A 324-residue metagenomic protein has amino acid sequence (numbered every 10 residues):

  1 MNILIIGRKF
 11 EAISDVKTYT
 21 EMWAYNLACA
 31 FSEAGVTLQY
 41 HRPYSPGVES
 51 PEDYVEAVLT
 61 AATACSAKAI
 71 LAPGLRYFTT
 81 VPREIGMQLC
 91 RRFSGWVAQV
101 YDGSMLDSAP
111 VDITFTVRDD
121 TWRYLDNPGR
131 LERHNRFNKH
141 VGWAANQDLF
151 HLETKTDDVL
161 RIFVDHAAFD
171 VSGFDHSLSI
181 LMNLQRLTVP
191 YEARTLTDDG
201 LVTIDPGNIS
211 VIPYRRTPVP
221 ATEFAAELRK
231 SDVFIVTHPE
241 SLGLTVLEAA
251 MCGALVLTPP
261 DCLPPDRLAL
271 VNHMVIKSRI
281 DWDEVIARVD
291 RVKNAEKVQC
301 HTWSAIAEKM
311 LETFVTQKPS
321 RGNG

Functional and structural regions predicted by a protein language model:
Y19, K277-G322: A charged, aromatic-enriched C-terminal amphipathic alpha-helix characteristic of glycosyltransferases across folds
W23, N146-L149, K155-G207, V211-A221: Conserved catalytic-core segment of nucleotide-activated headgroup transferases in glycan assembly
Q39-G129: Extended catalytic core of nucleotide-activated donor transferases of GT-like folds
G103-S104, D120-T121, N135-H151, G200: Short beta-strand->alpha-helix junction loop in the catalytic core of nucleotide-activated group-transfer enzymes
A225, L247-M251, P265-D266: Short alpha-helical segment that forms part of, or immediately flanks, the ligand-binding pocket in carbohydrate-active
A226-S241, A254: Acidic donor-binding loop of glycosyltransferase active sites
L255-P259: Short hydrophobic beta-strand element within catalytic cores of glycosyltransferases and related nucleotide-activated
P260-M274: Short acidic/histidine- and often glycine-rich active-site loop of Leloir-type glycosyltransferases that engages
